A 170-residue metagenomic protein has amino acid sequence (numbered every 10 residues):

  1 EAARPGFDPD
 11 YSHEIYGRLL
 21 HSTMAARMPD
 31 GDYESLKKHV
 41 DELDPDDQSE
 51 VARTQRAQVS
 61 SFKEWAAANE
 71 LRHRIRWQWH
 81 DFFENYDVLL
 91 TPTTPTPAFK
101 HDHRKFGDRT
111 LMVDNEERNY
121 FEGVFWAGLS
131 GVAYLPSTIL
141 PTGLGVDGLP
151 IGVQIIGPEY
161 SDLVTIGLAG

Functional and structural regions predicted by a protein language model:
E1-L19, V59: Gly/Ser-rich, acidic/histidine-flanked active-site/gating loops
S12-S22, F106-G107, V153-I155: Short low-complexity, flexible loop/linker segments enriched in glycine and/or proline with clustered acidic
L19-H80, T96, H101-H103, P141-L149: Short helix-loop capping/hinge segments that flank enzyme active sites or metal/cofactor-binding pockets
T23-V40, R118-V124, Y160-G170: Short, basic, helix/turn surface patches
A66-E70, R74-W77, N85, N119 (+2 more regions): Structural helix-boundary/capping segments
T93: Glycine-rich, N-terminal phosphate-binding loop of Rossmann-like dinucleotide-binding domains
F99-G123: Short, surface-exposed loop/helix-turn segments at secondary-structure junctions that function as lids/hinges flanking
